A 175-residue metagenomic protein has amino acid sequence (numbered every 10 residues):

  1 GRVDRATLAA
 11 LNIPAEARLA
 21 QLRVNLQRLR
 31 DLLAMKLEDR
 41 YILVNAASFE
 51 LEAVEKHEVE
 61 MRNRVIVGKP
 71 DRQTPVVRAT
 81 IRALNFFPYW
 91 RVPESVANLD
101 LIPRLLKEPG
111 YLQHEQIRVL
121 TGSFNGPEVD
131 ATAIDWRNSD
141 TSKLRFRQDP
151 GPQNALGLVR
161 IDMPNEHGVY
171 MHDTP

Functional and structural regions predicted by a protein language model:
R5-P175: Well-ordered beta-sheet/strand-loop patches within structured domains
